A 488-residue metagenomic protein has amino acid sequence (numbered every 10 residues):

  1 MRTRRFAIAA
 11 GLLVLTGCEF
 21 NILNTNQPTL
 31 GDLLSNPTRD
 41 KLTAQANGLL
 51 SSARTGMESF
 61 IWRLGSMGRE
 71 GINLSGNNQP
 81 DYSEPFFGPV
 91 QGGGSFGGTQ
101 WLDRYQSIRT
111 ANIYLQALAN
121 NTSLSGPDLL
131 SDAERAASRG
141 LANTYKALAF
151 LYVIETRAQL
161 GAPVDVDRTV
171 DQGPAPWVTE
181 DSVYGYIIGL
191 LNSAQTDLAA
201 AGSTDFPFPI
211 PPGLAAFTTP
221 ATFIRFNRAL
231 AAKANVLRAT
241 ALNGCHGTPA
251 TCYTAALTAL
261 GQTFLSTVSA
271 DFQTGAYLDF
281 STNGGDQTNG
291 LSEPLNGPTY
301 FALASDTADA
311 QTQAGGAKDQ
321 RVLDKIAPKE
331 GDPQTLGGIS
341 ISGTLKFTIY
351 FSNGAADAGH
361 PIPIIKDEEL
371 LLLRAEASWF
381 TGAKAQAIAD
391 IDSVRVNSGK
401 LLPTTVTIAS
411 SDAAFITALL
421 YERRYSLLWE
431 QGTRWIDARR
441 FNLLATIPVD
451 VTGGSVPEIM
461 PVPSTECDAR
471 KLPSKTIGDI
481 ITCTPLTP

Functional and structural regions predicted by a protein language model:
M1-T16: Sec-dependent bacterial lipoprotein signal peptides
C18-R69, L402, T446-P488: Membrane-proximal, proline-rich intrinsically disordered regions
P80-R157, P174, V178-D181, Q195-L198 (+2 more regions): Conserved, well-structured interaction surfaces
G98, G247-L371, K400-V406, I416-A418 (+4 more regions): Hydrophobic-face positions in mid-chain alpha helices that act as interaction patches
T122-R135, T156-G189, S193, A199-A216 (+1 more regions): Short coil/linker segments at helix-helix boundaries
